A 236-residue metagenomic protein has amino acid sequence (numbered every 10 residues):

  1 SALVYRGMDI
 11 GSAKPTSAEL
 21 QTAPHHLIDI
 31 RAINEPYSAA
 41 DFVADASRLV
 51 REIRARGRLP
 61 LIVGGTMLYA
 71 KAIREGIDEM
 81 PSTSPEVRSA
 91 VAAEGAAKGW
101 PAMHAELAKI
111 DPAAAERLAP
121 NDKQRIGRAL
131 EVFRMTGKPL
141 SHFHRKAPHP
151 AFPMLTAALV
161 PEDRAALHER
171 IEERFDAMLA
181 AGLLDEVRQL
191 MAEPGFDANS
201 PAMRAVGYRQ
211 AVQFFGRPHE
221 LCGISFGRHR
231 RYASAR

Functional and structural regions predicted by a protein language model:
S1-R236: Phosphate/pyrophosphate-binding catalytic cores of soluble transferases and nucleic-acid-acting enzymes
